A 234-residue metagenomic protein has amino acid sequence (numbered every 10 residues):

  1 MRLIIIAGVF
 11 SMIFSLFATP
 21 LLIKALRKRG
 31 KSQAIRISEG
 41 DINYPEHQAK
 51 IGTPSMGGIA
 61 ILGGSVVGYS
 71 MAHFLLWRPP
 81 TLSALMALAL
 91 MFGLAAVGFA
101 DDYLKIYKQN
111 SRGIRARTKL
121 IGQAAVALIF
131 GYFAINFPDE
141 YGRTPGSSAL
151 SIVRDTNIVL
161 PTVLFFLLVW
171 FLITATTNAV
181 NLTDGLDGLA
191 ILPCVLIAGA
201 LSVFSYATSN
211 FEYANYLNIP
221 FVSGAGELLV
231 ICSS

Functional and structural regions predicted by a protein language model:
M1-G30, I61-L75, P80-F99, F130-S148 (+2 more regions): Alpha-helical transmembrane segments
L22-K50, Y103-R112, P145-S147, A214-L217: Cytosolic, membrane-interface loops and tails of multi-pass inner-membrane proteins
K50-G63, R117-V126, E227-V230: Select subsegments of transmembrane alpha-helices in polytopic membrane proteins, especially boundary-proximal
I51, W77-L88, Y107-G122: Membrane-interfacial loop-to-helix junctions in multi-pass inner-membrane proteins
S55, G98-D101: N-terminal amphipathic, basic-rich helices that act as targeting or association modules
V97, R112, G122-Y132: Short loop/hinge segments at the start of secondary-structure elements
A100, L104, A125, L186: Active-site His/Glu-centered metal-binding helix of metallohydrolases
N110-A124, V195-T208: Functional transmembrane or membrane-interface alpha-helices that line membrane-embedded catalytic, ligand-binding
